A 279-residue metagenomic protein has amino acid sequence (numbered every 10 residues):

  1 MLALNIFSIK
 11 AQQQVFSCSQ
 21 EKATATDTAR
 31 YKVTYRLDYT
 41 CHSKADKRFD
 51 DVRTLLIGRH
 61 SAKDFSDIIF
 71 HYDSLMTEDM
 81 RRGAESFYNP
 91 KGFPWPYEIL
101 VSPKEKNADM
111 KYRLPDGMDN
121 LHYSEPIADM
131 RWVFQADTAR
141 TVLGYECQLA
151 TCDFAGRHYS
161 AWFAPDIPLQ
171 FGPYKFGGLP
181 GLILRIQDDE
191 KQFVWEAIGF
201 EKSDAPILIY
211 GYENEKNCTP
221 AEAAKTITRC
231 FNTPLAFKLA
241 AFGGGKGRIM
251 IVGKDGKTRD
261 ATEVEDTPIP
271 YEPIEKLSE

Functional and structural regions predicted by a protein language model:
M1-N5: Bacterial N-terminal signal peptides
F7-A11: Sec/Tat signal peptide C-region and signal peptidase I cleavage site
Q12-R131, D137-A139, E146, S160 (+1 more regions): Extracellular or lumenal secretory-pathway regions
F134-W195: Glycine- and acidic-residue-rich phosphate-binding/metal-coordinating active-site segment common to enzymes that handle
